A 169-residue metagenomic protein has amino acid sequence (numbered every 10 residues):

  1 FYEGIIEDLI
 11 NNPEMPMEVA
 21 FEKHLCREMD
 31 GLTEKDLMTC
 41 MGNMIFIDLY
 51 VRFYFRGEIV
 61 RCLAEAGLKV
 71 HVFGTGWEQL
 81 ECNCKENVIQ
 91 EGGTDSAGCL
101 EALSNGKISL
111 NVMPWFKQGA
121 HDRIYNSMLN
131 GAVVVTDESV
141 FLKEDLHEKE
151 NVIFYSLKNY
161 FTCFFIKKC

Functional and structural regions predicted by a protein language model:
F1-S104: Conserved catalytic-core segment of nucleotide-activated headgroup transferases in glycan assembly
Y50, T75-C169: Catalytic binding pocket for nucleotide-activated donors in carbohydrate/polymer assembly enzymes
